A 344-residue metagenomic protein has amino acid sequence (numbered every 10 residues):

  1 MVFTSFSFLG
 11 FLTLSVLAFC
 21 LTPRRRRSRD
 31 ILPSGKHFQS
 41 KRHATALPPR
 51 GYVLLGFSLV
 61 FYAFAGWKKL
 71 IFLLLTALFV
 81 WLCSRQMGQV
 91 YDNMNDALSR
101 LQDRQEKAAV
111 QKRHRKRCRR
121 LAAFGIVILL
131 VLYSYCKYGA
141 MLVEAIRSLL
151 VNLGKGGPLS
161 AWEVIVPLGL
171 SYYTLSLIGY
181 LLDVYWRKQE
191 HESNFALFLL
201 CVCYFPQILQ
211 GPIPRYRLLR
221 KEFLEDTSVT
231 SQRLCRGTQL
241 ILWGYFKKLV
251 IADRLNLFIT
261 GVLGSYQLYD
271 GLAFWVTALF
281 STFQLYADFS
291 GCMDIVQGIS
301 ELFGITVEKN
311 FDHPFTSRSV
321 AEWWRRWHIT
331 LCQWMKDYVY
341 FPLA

Functional and structural regions predicted by a protein language model:
M1-A344: Membrane-embedded transmembrane alpha-helical bundles that form the catalytic cores of multi-pass lipid-modifying
